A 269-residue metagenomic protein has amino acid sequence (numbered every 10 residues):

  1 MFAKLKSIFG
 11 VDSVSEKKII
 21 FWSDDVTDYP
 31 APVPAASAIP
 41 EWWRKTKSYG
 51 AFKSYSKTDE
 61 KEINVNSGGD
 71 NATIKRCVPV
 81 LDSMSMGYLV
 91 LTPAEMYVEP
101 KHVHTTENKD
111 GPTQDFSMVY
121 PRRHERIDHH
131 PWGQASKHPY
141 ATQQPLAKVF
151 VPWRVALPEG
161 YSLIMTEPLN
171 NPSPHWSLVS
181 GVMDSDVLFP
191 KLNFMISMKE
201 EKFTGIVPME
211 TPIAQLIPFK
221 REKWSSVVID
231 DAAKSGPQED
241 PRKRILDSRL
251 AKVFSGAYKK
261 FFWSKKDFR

Functional and structural regions predicted by a protein language model:
M1-K191, S197-R269: Non-catalytic terminal segments and appended small domains
